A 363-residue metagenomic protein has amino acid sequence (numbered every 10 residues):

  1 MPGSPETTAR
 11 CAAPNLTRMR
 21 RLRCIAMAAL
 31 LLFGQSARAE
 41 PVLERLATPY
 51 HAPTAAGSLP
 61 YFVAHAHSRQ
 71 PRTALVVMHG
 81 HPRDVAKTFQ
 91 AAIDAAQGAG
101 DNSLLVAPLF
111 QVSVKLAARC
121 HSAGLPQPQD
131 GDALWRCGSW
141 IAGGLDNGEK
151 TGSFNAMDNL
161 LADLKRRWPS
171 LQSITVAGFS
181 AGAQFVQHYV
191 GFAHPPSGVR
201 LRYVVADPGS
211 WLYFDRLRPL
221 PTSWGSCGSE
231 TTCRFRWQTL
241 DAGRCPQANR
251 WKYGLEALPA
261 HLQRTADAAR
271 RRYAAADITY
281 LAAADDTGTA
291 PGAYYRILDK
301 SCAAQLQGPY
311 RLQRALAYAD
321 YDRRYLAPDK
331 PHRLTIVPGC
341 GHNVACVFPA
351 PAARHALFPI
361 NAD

Functional and structural regions predicted by a protein language model:
E6-I25: Bacterial N-terminal signal peptides that target proteins for export
I25-G34: Bacterial N-terminal signal peptides
A39-A74, P82-L104, Q127-E149, N155 (+7 more regions): A domain-start/cap signature at the N-terminus of enzymes
V77-G80, A107, Y280: Structural cue for short, hydrophobic secondary-structure segments
D101-K115: Conserved alpha/beta-hydrolase
N155-Q172: Conserved acidic catalytic loop of the alpha/beta-hydrolase fold
R202-R324: The feature captures the conserved acid-bearing segment of alpha/beta-hydrolase catalytic domains
L281, Y294, D299-K300, A319-D363: C-terminal catalytic histidine-bearing segment of alpha/beta-hydrolase fold enzymes
